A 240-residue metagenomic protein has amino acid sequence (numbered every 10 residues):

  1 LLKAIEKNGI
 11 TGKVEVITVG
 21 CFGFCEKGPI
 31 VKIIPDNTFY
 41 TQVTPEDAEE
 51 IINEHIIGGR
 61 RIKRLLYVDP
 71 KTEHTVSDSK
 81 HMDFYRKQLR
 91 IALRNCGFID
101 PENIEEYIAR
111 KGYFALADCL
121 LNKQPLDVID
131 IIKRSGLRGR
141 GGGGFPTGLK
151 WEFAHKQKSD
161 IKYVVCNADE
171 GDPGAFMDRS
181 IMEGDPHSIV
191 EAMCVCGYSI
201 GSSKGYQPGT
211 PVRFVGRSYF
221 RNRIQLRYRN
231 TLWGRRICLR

Functional and structural regions predicted by a protein language model:
L2-L239: Feature of Fe-S/electron-transfer and energy-metabolism proteins that preferentially highlights extended coupling
